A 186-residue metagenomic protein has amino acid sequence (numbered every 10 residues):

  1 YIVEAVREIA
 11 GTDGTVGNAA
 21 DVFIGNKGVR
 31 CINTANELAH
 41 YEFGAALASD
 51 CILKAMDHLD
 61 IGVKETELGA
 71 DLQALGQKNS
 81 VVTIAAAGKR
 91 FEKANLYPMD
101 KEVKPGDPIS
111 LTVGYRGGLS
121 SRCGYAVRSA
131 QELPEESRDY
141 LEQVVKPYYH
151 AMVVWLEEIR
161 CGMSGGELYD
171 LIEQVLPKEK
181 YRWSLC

Functional and structural regions predicted by a protein language model:
Y1-C186: Active-site neighborhoods and metal-handling regions in enzymes and metal-associated proteins
